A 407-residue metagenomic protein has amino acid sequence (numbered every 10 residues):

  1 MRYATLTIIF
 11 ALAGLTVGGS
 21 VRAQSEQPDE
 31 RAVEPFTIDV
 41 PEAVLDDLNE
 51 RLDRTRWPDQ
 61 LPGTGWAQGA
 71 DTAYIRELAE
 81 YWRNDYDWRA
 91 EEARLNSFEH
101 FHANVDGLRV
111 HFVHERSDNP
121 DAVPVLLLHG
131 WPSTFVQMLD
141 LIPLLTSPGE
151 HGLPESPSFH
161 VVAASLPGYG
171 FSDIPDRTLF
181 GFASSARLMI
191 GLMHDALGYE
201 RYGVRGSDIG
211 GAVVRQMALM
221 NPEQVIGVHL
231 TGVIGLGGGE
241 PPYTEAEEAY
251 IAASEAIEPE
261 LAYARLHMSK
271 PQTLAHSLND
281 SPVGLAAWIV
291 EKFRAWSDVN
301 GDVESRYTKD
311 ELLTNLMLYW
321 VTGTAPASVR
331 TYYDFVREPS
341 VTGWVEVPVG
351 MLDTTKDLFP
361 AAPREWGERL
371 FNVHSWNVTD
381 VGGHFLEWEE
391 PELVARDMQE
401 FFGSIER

Functional and structural regions predicted by a protein language model:
T7-T16: Bacterial N-terminal signal peptides
L45-R116, W320, P326-E338: Non-catalytic accessory segments flanking enzyme active sites
W88-A90, L153, P157, L166-F180 (+1 more regions): Glycine-rich "HGGG/HGxG" loop immediately N-terminal to the catalytic nucleophile of the alpha/beta-hydrolase
A122-G130: Short beta-strand element of the alpha/beta-hydrolase
W131-P143: The serine-hydrolase catalytic nucleophile loop
L144, P148-H151, A196-A249: Conserved hydrolase catalytic core segment
R177-D195: Alpha/beta-hydrolase active-site loop
H267-R407: C-terminal subdomain of alpha/beta-hydrolase-fold enzymes, centered on the catalytic histidine and its supporting
